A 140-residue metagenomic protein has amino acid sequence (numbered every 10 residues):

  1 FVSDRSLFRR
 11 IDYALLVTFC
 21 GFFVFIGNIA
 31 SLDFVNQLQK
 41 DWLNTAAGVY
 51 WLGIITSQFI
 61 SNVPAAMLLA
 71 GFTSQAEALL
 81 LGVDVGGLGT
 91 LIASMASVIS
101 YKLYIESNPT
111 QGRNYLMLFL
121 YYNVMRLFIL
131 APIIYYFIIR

Functional and structural regions predicted by a protein language model:
F1-S74: Transmembrane helical segments that form the transport core of multi-pass membrane transport proteins
W51-R140: C-terminal transmembrane helix pair
